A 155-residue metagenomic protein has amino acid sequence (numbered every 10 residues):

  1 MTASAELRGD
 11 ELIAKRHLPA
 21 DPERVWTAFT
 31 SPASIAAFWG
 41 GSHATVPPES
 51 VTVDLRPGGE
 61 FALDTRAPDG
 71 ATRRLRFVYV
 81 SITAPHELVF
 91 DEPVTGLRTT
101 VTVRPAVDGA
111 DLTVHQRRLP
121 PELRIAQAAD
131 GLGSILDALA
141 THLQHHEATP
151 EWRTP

Functional and structural regions predicted by a protein language model:
M1-T45: Hydrophobic ligand-binding cavity/cleft-lining segments
G9, G70, V94-G96: Glycine-centered tight beta-turn/hairpin loop motif at sheet-sheet or coil-to-beta transitions
I13, R24, E60-A62, E87-V89 (+1 more regions): General beta-strand recognition
I13-A14, A33-T72, E151-P155: Short beta-edge strand/loop motif at the mouth of beta-sheet-based domains
R16, S50-V51, L75-V80, R98-P105: Hydrophobic/aromatic beta-strand elements that line small-molecule binding cavities or substrate pockets in beta-rich
P22-E23, R56, V80-P85, T102-D111: A short, structured loop/turn motif at beta-sheet edges
E87-S134, L139: Beta-strand/loop substructures that line and gate deep hydrophobic ligand-binding cavities in soluble
T141-P155: Short, highly charged C-terminal tails/helix-capping segments
